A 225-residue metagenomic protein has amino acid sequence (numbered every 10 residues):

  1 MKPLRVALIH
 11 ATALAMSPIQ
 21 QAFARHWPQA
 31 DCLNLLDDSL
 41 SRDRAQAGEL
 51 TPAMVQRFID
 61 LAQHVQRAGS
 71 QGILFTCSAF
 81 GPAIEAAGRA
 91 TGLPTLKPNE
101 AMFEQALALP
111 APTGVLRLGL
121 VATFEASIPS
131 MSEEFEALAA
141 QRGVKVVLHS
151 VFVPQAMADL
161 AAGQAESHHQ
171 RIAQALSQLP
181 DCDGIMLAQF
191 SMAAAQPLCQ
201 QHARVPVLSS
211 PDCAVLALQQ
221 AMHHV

Functional and structural regions predicted by a protein language model:
M1-V225: Non-catalytic structural scaffold of enzyme domains
